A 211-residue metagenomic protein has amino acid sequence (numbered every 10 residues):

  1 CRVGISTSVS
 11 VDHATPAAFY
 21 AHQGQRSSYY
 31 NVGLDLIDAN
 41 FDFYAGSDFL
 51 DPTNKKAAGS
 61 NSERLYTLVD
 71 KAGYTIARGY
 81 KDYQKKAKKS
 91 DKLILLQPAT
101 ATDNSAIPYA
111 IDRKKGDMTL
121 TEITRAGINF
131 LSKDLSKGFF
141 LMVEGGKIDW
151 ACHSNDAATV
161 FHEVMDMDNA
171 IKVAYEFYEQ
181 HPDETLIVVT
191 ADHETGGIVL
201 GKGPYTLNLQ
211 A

Functional and structural regions predicted by a protein language model:
V3-S6: Short hydrophobic alpha-helical runs that function as membrane-insertion/retention elements
S10-A211: A post-motif C-terminal structural segment
